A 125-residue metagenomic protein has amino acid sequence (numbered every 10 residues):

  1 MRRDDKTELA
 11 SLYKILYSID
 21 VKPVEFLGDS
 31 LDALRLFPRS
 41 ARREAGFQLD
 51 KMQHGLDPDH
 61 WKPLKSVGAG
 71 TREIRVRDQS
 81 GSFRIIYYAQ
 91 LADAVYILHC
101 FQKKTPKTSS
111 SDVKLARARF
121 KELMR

Functional and structural regions predicted by a protein language model:
M1-S82, L91-A94, Q102-R125: Basic, Lys/Arg-enriched alpha-helical interface segments
I85: Portal/gating segments that form or line small-molecule/metal binding sites
Y88: Conserved Hanks-type protein kinase catalytic core
L98: Conserved catalytic cores of phosphodiester-cleaving nucleases, focusing on short active-site segments
